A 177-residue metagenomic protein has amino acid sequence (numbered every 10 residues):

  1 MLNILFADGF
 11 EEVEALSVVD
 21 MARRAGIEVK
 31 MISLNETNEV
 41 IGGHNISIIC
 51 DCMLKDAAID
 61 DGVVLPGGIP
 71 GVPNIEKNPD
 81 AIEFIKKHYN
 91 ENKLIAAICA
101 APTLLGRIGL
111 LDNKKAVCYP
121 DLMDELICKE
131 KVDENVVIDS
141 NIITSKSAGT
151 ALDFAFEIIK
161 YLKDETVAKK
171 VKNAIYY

Functional and structural regions predicted by a protein language model:
M1-E91, L104-R107, E125-D133, N141-Y177: Extended, subdomain-level signal for the structured scaffold at the beginning of enzyme domains
L5, V64, A96-A97, V117 (+1 more regions): Conserved beta-strand segments that form the floor/walls of ligand-binding pockets within enzyme and binding domains
K30-S33, I95-C99, K115-Y119: Short, hydrophobic beta-strand segments that form beta-sheet elements in well-ordered domains
L111-V136: A conserved active-site-flanking secondary-structure segment within enzyme catalytic domains
